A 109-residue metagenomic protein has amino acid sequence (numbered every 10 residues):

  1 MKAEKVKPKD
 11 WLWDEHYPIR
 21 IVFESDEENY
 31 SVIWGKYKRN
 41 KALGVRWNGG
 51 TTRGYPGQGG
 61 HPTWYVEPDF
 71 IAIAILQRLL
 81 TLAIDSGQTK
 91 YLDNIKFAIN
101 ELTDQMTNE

Functional and structural regions predicted by a protein language model:
M1-E28: Negatively charged, low-complexity tracts enriched in Asp/Glu with abundant Ser/Thr
K2, G49-E109: Mixed-charge, Lys/Arg-enriched low-complexity segments
K2-K9, K36-K41, K90, K96: Context-gated lysine
D14-H16, Y37, G50, E67: Enriched - but not universal
E28-P62: A short, structured beta-strand/loop element
